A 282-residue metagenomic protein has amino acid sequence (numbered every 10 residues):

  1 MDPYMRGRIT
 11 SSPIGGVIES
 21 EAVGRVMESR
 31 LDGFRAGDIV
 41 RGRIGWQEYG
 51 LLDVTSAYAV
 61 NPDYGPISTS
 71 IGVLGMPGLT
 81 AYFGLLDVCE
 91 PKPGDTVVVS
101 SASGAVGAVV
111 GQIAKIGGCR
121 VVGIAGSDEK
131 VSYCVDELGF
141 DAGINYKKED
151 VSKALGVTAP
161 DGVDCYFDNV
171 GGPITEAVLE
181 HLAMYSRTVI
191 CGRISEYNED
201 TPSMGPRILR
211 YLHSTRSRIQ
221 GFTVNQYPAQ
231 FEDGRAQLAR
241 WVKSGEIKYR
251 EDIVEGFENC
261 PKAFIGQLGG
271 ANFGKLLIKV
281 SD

Functional and structural regions predicted by a protein language model:
M1-W46: Glycine-rich beta-strand-centered segment in the early N-terminal region that forms part of a ligand/cofactor-binding
R35, D63-I67, E90-T96, P160-V163: Short helix-loop-beta connector
R43-S56, Q230: A structural motif shared across PLP-dependent enzymes of the aminotransferase-like
Q47-E48, G126-Y133, S203-L209: Short, glycine/polar-rich helix-capping loops at beta-to-alpha or helix-loop-helix junctions that flank or form
I71-E149: Mid-domain Rossmann-like dinucleotide-binding core that forms the NAD(H)/NADP(H) cofactor-binding site
D150-D161: Short amphipathic alpha-helix with an adjacent loop that forms part of the alpha/beta core around
P173-I247, V280-D282: Glycine-rich phosphate-binding loop and adjacent beta-alpha segment of Rossmann(oid) nucleotide-cofactor-binding
E246-I253, P261-D282: C-terminal capping/lid region of NAD(P)-dependent oxidoreductase domains
